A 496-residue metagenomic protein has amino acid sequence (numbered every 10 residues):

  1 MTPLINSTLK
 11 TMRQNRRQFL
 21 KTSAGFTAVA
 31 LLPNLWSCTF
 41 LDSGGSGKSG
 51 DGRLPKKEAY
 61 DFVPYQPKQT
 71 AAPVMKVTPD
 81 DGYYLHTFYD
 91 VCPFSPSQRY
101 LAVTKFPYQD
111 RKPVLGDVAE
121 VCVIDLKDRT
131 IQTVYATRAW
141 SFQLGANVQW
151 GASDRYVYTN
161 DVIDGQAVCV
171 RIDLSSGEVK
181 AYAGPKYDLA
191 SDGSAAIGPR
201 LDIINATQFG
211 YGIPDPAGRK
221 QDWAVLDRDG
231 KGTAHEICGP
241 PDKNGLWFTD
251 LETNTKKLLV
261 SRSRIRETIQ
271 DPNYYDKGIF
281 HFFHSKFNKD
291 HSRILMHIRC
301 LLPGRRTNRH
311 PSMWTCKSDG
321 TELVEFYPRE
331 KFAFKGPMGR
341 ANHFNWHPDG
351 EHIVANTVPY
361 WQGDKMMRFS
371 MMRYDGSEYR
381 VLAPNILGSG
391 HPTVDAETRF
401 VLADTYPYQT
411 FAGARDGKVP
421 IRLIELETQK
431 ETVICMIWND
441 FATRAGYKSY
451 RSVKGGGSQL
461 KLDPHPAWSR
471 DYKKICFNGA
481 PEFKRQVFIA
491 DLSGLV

Functional and structural regions predicted by a protein language model:
M1-Q14: Secretory targeting signals
I5, Q18-T39: N-terminal export signals
M75-Y83, Y135-W140, K257-D276, Y327-G336 (+1 more regions): Surface-exposed loop and turn segments in beta-propeller and other repeat-based domains that flank or scaffold
F88, G116-V157: Blade-loop segments of beta-propeller domains
C92-Y100, A146-V157, D188-A195, K286-R293 (+3 more regions): Blade-terminus and WD-like Trp-Asp/Gly-His loop motifs, strongest in beta-propeller folds
T104-D117, L201-D242, H297-H310, T357-G363 (+1 more regions): Short, conserved, GDST-rich strand-edge loop motifs in beta-rich repeat architectures
N160-G245, V260-P272: Asp-box/WD-like beta-propeller blade repeats and closely related beta-sheet repeat scaffolds
N385-T432: Loop/turn-rich, solvent-exposed surfaces of beta-rich toroidal or solenoidal domains
